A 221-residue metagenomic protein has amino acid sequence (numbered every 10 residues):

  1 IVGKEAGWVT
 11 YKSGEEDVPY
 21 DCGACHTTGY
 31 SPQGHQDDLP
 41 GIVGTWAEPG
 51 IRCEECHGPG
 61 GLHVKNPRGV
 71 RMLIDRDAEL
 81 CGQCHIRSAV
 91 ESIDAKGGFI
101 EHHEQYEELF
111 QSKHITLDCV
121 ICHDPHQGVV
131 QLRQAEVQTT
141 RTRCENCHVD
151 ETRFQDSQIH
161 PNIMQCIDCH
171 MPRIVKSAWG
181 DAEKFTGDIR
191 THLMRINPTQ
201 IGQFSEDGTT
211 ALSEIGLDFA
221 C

Functional and structural regions predicted by a protein language model:
I1-E16, G23, T27-A220: Inter-heme linker and motif-flanking segments adjacent to c-type heme-binding CXXCH motifs in c-type cytochromes
